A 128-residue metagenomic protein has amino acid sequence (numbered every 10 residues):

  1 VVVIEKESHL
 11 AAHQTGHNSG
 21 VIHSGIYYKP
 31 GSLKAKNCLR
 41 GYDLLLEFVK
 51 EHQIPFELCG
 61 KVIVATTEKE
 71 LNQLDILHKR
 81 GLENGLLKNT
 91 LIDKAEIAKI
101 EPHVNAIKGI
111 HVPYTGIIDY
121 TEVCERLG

Functional and structural regions predicted by a protein language model:
V1-H17: Glycine-rich FAD pyrophosphate-binding loop
V2, G20, K108-G109: Structural motif
I4, V64-A65, P113: Short hydrophobic segments within beta-strands
A11, E70-L71, G116: Alpha-helix N-cap/loop-to-helix initiation residues
T15, C38, D119-Y120: Short, conserved glycine- and acidic-residue-centered signature motifs in active-site or ligand-binding loops
V21-E96, I100, A106: Dinucleotide-binding Rossmann-like beta1-alpha1 core, especially the glycine-rich loop that anchors the ADP
I110-G128: Helical element adjacent to the flavin cofactor pocket in flavoenzyme catalytic cores
